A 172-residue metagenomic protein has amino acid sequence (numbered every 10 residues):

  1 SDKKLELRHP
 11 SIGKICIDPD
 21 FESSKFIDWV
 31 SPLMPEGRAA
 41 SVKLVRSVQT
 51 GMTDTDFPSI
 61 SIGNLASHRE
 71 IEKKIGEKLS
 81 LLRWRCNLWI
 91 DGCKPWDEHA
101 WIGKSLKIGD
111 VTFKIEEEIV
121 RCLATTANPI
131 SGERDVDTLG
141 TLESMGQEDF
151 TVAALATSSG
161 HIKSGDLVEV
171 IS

Functional and structural regions predicted by a protein language model:
S1-S172: Metal-cofactor-dependent catalytic cores
